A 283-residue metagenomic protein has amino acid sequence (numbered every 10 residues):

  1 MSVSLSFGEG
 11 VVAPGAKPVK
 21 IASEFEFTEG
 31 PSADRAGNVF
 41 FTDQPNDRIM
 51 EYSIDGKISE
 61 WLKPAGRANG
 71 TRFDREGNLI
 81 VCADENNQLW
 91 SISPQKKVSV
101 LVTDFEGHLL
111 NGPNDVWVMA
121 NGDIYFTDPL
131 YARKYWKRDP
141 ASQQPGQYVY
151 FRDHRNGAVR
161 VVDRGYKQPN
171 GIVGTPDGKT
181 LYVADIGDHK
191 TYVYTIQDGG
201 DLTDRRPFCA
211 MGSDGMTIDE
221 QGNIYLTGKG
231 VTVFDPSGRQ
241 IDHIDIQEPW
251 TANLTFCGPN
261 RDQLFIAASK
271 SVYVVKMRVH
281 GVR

Functional and structural regions predicted by a protein language model:
S2-R283: Sequence-structural signature of mature extracellular/luminal beta-sheet repeat domains, prominently beta-propellers
